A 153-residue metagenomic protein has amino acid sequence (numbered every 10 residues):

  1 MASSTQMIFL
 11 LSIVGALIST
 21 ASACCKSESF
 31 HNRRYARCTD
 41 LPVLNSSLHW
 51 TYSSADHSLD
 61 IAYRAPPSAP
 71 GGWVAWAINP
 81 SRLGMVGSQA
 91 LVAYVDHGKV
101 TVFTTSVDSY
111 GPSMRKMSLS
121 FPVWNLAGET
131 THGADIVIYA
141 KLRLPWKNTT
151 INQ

Functional and structural regions predicted by a protein language model:
A2-Q153: Extracellular-facing/secreted segment signature in eukaryotic proteins
